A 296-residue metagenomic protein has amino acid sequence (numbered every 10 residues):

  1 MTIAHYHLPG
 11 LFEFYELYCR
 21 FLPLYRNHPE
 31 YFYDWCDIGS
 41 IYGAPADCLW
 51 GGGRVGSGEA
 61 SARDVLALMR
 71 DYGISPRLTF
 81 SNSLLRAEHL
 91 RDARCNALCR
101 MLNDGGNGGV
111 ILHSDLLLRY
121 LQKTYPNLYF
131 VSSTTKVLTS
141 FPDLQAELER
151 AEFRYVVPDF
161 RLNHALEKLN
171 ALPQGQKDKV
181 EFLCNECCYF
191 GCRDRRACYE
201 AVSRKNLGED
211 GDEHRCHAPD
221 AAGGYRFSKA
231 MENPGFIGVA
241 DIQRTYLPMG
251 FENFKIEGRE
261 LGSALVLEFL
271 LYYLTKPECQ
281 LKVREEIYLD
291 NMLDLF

Functional and structural regions predicted by a protein language model:
M1-D143, E147, F153-F296: Active-site pocket-lining/capping segments in soluble small-molecule metabolic enzymes
